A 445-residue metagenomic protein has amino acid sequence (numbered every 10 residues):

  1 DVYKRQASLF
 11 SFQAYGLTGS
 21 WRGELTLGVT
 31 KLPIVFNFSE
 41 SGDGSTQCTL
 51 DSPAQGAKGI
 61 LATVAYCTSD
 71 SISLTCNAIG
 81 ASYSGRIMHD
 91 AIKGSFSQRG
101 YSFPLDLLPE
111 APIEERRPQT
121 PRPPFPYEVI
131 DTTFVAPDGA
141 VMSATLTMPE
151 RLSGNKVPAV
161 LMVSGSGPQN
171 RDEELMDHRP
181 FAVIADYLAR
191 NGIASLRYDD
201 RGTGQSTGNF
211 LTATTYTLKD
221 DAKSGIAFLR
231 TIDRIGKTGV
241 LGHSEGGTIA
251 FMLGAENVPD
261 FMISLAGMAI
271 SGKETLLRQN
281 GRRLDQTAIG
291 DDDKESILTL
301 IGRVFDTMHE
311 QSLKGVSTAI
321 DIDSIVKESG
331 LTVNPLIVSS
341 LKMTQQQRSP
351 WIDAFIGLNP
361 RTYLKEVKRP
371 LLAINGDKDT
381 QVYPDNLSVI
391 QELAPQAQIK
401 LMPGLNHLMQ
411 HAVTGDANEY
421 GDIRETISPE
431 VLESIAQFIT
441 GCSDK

Functional and structural regions predicted by a protein language model:
D1-Y3: Short, small-residue-biased leader/transition segments that mark boundaries at the very start of proteins
Y15-I87, K93-Y101, Q119: Central antiparallel beta-sheet cores of small beta-barrel/beta-sandwich binding domains
P112-G154: N-terminal cap/lid segment of alpha/beta-hydrolase-fold proteins
N155-S166: Short beta-strand element of the alpha/beta-hydrolase
E174-S195: Short amphipathic alpha-helix adjacent to the substrate-entry channel of hydrolases
T212-I232: Alpha/beta-hydrolase active-site loop
L265-A354, L358-T362: Accessory cap/linker subdomain of secreted extracellular hydrolases
V367, A373-N375: Short beta-strand/loop motif that positions the catalytic acidic residue of the alpha/beta-hydrolase fold
